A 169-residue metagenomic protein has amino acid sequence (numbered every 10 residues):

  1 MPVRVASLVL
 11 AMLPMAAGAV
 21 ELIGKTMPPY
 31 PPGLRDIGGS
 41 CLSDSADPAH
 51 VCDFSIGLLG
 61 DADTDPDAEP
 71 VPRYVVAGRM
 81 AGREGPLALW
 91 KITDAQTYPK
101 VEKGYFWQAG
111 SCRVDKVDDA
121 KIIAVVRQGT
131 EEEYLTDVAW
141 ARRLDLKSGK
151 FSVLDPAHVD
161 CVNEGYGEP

Functional and structural regions predicted by a protein language model:
M1-L8: Bacterial N-terminal signal peptides that target proteins for export
P14-A16: N-terminal signal peptide c-region/cleavage motif recognized by signal peptidases
A19-P169: Exposed acidic/polar residues on beta-strands and adjacent loops within beta-sheet cores, strongest in beta-propeller
